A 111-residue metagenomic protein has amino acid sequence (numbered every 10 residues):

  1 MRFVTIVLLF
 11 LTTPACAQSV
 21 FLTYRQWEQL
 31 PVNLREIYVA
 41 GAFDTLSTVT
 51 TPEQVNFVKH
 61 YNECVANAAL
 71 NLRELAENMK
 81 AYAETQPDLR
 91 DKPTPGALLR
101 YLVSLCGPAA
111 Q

Functional and structural regions predicted by a protein language model:
M1-V4: Positively charged n-region of N-terminal signal peptides that target proteins for export
I6-L11: Gram-negative bacterial Sec-dependent N-terminal signal peptides
T13-Q18: Sec/Tat signal peptide C-region and signal peptidase I cleavage site
S19-Y24, T48-Q111: Compact alpha-helical subdomains of small soluble proteins
W27-P52: N-terminal targeting signals for Sec/Tat export/insertion, comprising classic cleavable signal peptides
